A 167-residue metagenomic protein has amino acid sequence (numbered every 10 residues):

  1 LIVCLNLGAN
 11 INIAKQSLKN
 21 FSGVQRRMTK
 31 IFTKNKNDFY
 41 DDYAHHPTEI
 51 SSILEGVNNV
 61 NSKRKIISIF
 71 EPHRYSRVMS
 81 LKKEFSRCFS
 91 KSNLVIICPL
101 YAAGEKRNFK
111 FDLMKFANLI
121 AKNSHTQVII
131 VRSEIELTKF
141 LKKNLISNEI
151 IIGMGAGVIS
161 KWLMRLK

Functional and structural regions predicted by a protein language model:
L1-L94: Nucleotide phosphate-binding/pyrophosphate-handling subdomain across enzymes that bind or process nucleotide phosphates
F39-D42, V128, I151: Generic structural signal for residues in well-ordered beta-strands
H45, P72-Y75, L100-A103, A156-I159: Short glycine-rich anion-binding loops that position phosphate/pyrophosphate groups of nucleotides and phosphorylated
S52, S80-K82, N108-F109, K142 (+1 more regions): Short amphipathic alpha-helical segments
S86-S147: C-terminal helical cap/extension that packs against the catalytic core of soluble nucleotide-cofactor enzymes
E136-K167: A glycine-rich beta-strand to alpha-helix segment that forms a phosphate/ribose-binding loop at ligand/cofactor sites
